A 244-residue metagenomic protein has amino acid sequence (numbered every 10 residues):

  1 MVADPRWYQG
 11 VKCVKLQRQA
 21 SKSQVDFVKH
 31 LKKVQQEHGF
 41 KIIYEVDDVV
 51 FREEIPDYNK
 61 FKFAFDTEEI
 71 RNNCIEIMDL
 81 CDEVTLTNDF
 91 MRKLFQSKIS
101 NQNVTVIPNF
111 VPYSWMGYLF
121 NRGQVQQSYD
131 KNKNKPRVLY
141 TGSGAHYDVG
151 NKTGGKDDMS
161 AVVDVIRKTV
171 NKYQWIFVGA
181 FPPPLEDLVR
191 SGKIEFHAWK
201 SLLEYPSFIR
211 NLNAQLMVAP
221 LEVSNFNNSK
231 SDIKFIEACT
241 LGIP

Functional and structural regions predicted by a protein language model:
M1, N109-L212: Conserved catalytic-core segment of nucleotide-activated headgroup transferases in glycan assembly
M1-K22: N-terminal pre-catalytic "stem/leader" segment of glycosyltransferase-like enzymes
K33, A64-V84: Membrane-proximal helix-turn-helix segments that form the acceptor-binding/catalytic region of lipid-linked
Y44-R71, S114-N121, K131-N134, S143-A145: Acceptor-binding helix/loop patch of EC 2.4 sugar-transfer enzymes, predominantly nucleotide-sugar-dependent
D82, R210-N228, I233, L241-I243: Acidic donor-binding loop of glycosyltransferase active sites
F90, I107-F110: Carbohydrate-associated surface elements
F90-R92, P182-P183: Alpha-helix capping/helix-boundary segments
